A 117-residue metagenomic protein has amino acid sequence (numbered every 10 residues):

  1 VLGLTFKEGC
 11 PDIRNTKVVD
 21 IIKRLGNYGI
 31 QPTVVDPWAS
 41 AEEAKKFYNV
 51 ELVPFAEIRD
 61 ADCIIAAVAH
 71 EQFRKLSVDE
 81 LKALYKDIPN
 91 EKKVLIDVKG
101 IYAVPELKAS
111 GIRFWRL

Functional and structural regions predicted by a protein language model:
L2-L117: Structural/interface elements that position substrates and couple domains in central-metabolism enzymes
